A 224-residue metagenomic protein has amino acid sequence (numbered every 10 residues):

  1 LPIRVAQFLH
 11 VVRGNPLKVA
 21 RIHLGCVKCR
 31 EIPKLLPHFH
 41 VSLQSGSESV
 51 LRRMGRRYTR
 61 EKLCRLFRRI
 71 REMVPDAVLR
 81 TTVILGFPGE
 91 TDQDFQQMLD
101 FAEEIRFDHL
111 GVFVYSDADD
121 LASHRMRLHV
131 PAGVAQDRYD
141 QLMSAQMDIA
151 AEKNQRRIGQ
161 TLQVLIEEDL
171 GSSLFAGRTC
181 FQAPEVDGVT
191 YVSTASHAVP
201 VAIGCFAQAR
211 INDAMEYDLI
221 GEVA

Functional and structural regions predicted by a protein language model:
L1-G25: Long, compositionally biased, helix-prone stretches
P2, V12, P16, A118 (+3 more regions): Generic signature of intrinsically disordered, low-complexity, basic-rich segments and short cationic peptides
R4-F8, A20, E31, F39 (+1 more regions): Terminal low-complexity, poorly structured segments
V5, F39, E104, T190-S193: Intrinsic disorder/low-complexity segments
R13, R21-D108, Y115-V134: Conserved non-cysteine loop/helix-boundary elements of the Radical SAM core domain that shape
F39-V41, L110, V164, I211: OB-fold and OB-like beta-barrel modules that bind single-stranded nucleic acids
R125-A224: Terminal RNA-binding accessory module
